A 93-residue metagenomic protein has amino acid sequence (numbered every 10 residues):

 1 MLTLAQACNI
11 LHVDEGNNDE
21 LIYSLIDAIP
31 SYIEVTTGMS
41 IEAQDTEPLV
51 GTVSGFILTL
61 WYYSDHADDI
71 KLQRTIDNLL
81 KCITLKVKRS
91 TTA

Functional and structural regions predicted by a protein language model:
M1-A93: Divalent metal-cofactor coordination and adjacent catalytic microenvironments
